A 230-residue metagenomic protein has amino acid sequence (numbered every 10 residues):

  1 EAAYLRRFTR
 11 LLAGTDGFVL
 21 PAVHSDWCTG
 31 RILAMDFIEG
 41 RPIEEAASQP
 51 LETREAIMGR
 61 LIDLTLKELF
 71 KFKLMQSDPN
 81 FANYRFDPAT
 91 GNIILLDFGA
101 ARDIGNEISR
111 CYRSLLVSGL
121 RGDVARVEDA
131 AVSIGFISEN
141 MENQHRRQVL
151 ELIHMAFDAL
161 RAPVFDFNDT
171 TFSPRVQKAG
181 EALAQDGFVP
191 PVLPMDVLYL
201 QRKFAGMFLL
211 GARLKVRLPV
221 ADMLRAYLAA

Functional and structural regions predicted by a protein language model:
E1, A34, N80, D97 (+1 more regions): Residue-level signature of catalytic and energy-coupling elements of molecular machines, predominantly ATP/GTP-dependent
A2-E44, A56, K71-F72, Q76: Conserved ATP-binding subdomain of kinase catalytic cores across diverse folds
A2-L5, P21, D78, E128-A131 (+1 more regions): Short coil/turn segments at secondary-structure boundaries
T29, I38-R60, D87-A230: Helix-rich C-lobe and terminal helical cap/extension of kinase-like folds
A82-F86: Hydrophobic residue at the +6 position relative to the catalytic HRD Asp in the kinase catalytic loop
